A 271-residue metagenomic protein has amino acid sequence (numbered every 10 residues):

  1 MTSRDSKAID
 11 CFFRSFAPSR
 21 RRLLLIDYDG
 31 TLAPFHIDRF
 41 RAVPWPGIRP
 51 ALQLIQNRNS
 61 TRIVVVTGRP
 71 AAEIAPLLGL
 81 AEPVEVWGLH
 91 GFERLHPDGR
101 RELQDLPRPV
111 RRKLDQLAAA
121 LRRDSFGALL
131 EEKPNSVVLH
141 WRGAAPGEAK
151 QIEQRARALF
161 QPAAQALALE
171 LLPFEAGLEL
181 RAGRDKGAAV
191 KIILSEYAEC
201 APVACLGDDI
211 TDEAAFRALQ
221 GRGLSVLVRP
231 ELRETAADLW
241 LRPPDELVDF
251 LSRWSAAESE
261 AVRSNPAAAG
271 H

Functional and structural regions predicted by a protein language model:
T2-S6, S19, G187-H271: Mg2+-dependent phosphoryl-transfer enzymes with acidic/Ser/Thr/Gly-rich catalytic loops
S3-R20, E73-L80: Short amphipathic alpha-helices and their capping/turn segments at secondary-structure boundaries
S15-P18, R22-L24, A51-N59: A short, Lys/Arg-enriched amphipathic alpha-helix followed by its capping loop at the start of a domain
A17-D38, V65, V190: Asp-based phosphoryl-transfer active-site loop
R22-L24, V84, V203: The start of beta-strands in P-loop NTPase/AAA+ ATPase cores
T31, A71, T211: Conserved Rossmann-like nucleotide-cofactor binding loop
V43-K133: Active-site phosphate-binding/coordination module
D124, E131-L206, I210-L219, G223 (+1 more regions): Conserved acidic, metal-coordinating active-site core of Asp-based, Mg2+-dependent phosphoryl-transfer enzymes
